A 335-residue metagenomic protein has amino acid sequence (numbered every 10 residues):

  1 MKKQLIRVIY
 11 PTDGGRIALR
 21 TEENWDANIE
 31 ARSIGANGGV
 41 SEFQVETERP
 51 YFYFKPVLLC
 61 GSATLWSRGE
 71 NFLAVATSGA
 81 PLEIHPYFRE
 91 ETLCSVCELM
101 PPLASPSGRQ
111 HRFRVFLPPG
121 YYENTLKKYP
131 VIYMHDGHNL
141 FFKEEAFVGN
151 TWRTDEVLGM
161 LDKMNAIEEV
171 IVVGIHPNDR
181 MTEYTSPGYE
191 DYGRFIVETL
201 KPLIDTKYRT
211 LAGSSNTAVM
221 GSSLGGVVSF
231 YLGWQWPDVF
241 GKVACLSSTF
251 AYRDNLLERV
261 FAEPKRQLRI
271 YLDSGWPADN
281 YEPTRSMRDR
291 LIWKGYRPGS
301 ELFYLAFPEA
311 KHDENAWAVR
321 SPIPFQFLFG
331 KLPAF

Functional and structural regions predicted by a protein language model:
M1-K3, N37-V40, R68-Y129: A domain-start/cap signature at the N-terminus of enzymes
K2-P50, V57-G79: Aromatic-rich carbohydrate-binding modules that target alpha-glucans
Y122, M181-S223: Gly/Ser-rich "nucleophile elbow"/oxyanion-hole loop immediately N-terminal to the catalytic nucleophile in hydrolases
K128-V131, I167-I171, S214-N216, D238-V243 (+2 more regions): Loop/turn elements at helix/coil->beta-strand transitions in domains of secreted/extracellular proteins
H138-V197: Active-site machinery of serine-nucleophile hydrolases
G213-K265: Primarily recognizes the serine-hydrolase "nucleophile elbow" in alpha/beta-hydrolase and SGNH/GDSL folds
D273, P277-R288, W293-F335: C-terminal catalytic histidine-bearing segment of alpha/beta-hydrolase fold enzymes
